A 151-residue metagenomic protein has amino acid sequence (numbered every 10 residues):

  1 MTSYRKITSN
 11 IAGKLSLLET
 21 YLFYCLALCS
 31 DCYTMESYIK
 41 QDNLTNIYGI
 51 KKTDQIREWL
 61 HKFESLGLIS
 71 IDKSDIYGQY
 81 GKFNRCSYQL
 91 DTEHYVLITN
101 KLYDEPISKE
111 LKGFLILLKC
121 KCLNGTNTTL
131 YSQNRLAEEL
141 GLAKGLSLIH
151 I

Functional and structural regions predicted by a protein language model:
M1-N43, I47, E58-S70, S74-N134 (+1 more regions): Short recognition helix of helix-turn-helix/winged-helix DNA-binding domains
K51-K52, A143-L146: Short coil turns linking two alpha-helices in DNA-binding domains
I149-I151: Conserved small/polar residues in nucleotide/adenosyl-binding loops
